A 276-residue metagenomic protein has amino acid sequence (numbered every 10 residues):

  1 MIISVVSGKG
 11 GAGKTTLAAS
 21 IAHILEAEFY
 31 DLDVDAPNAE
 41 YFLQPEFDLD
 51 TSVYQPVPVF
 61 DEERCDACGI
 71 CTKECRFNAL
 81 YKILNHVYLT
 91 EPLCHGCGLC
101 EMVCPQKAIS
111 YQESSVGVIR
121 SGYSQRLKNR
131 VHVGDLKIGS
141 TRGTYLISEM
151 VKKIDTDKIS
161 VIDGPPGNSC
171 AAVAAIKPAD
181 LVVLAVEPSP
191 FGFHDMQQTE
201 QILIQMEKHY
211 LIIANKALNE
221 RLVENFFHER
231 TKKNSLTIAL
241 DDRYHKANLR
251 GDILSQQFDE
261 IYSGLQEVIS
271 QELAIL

Functional and structural regions predicted by a protein language model:
I2, G8, A12, I21-A22 (+3 more regions): Ferredoxin-like iron-sulfur electron-transfer modules
I3, I202-L276: C-terminal lobe/tail of nucleotide-utilizing enzymes
A12-G13, C104: Conserved glycine(s) of the Walker
T16-Y30: A conserved segment at the C-terminal end of the G1
A27-Y41, E113-I119: Short beta-strand-centered segment that lines the nucleotide-binding/catalytic pocket of NTP-utilizing
I70-Y88, L99-S115: Iron-sulfur cluster-binding cysteine motifs and their immediate structural context in ferredoxin-like electron-transfer
Y81-H86, T90-C97, E101, D135-A171: Phosphate-binding/switch loop-helix module in NTP-utilizing enzymes
S114-V118, Y145, E149-S160, G164-T237: Conserved catalytic-core segment of NTP-binding enzymes
